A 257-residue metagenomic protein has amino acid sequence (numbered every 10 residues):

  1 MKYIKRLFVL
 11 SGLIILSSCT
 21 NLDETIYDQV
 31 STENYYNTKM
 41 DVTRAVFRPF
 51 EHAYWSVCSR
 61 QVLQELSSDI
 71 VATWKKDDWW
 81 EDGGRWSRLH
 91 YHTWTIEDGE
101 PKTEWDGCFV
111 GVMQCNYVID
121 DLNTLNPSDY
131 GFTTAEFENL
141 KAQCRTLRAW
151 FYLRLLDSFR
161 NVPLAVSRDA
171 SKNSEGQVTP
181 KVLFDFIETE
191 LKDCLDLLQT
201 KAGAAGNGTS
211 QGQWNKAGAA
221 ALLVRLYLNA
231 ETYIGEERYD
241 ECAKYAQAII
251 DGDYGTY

Functional and structural regions predicted by a protein language model:
M1-D28: Bacterial Sec-dependent N-terminal signal peptides
C19-S68, A246: Membrane-proximal, proline-rich intrinsically disordered regions
T25, L156-S167, Y239-D240: Short, well-structured active-site flanking segments
E33, R60-W79, R168, Q199-G218 (+1 more regions): Short, surface-exposed recognition loops and adjoining beta-strand edges that mediate ligand/DNA contacts, enriched
T43-F47, E51-S56, W79-F159, S174-V182 (+1 more regions): Conserved, well-structured interaction surfaces
R145, A220-L223: TPR/Sel1-like alpha-solenoid repeat signature
F151-P163, L223-I234: Extended, well-ordered alpha-helical segments in internal regulatory regions
I187-C194, C242, I249: Tetratricopeptide repeat
